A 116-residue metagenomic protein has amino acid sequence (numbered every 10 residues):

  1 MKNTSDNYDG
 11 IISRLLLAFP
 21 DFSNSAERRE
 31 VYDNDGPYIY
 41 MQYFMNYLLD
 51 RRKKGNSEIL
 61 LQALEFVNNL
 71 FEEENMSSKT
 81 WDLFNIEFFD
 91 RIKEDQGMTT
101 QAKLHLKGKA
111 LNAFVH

Functional and structural regions predicted by a protein language model:
M1-L49: Short terminal alpha-helical segments
D6, G10, D35-I39, G55-E58 (+2 more regions): Residues within HEAT/ARM-like alpha-solenoid scaffolds
F19, F71-E74: Alpha-helical junction/boundary sensor with strong preference for TPR arrays
Q42-M45, L64, N85-I86: Alpha-helical repeat solenoid scaffolds
Y47-R51, L70, R91-D95: Residue-level signature of the C-terminal ends
S77-H116: Amphipathic alpha-helical binding modules
